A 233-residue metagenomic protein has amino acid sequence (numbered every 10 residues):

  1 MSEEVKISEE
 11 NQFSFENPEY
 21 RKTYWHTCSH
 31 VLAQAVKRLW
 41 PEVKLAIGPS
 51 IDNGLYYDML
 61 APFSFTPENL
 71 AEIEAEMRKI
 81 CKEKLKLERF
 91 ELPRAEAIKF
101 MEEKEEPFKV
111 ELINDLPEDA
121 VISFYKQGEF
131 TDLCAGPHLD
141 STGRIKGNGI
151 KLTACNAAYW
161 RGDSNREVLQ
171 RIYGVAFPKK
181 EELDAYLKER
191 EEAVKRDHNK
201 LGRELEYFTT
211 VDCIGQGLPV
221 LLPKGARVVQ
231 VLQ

Functional and structural regions predicted by a protein language model:
S2-T23, A35, K44-I47, Y56-Q233: Auxiliary tRNA-acceptor-end handling modules of aminoacyl-tRNA synthetases
R38: Metal-associated gating/positioning segment near the N- to mid-region
P49-I51: Short, glycine-/polar-rich solvent-exposed loops and beta-turns at beta-strand/coil boundaries
